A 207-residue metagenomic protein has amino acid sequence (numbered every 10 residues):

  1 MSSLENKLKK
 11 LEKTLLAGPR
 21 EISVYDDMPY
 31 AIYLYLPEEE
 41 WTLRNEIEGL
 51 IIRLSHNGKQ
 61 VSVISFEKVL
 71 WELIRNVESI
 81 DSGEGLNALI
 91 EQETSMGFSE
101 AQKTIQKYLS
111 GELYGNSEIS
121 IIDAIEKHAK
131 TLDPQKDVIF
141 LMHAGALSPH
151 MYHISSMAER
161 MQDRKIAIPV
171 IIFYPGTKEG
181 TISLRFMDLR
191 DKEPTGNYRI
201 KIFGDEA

Functional and structural regions predicted by a protein language model:
S2-V63: Glycine-rich P-loop/Walker A and Walker A-like loops and their local beta1-loop-alpha1 context in P-loop NTPases
M28, Q135-K136, A167: A general structural motif
I32, V138-L141: Structural motif
E38-T42, G111-E118, A144-H150, T177-E179: Short acidic, S/G/P-rich loop/turn micro-motifs used as interaction or catalytic elements
W41-E48, E72-V77, P149-S155, T181-F186: A short acidic (Asp/Glu
I64-N116: Long, charge-dense
A101-D133, I139: Internal catalytic-core helix/loop-beta-alpha segment that presents or stabilizes conserved functional determinants
S148-A207: Glycine-rich, aromatic-bearing surface loops/beta-hairpins
